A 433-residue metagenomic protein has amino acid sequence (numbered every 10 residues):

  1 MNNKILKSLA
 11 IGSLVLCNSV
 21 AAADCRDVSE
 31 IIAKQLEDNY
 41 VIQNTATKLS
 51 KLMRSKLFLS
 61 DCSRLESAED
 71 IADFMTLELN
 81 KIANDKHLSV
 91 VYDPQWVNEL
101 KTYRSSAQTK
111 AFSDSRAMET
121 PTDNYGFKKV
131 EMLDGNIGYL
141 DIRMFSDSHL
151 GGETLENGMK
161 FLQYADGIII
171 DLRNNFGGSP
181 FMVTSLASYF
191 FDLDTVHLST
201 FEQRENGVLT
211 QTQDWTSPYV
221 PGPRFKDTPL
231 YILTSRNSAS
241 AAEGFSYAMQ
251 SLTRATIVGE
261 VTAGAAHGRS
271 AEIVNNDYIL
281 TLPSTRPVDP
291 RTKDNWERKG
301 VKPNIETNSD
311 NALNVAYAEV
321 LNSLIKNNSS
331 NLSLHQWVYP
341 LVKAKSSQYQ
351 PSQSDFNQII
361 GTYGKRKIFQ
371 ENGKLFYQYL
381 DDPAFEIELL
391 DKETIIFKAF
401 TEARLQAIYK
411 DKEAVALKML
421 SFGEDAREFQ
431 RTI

Functional and structural regions predicted by a protein language model:
N2-I11: Sec-dependent signal peptide recognition, specifically the positively charged N-region followed immediately by
C17-S19: N-terminal signal peptide c-region/cleavage motif recognized by signal peptidases
A22, N331-I433: Peripheral terminal and inter-domain segments
I32, L79, L140, I170 (+3 more regions): Terminal peptide-recognition signature
Q43-D134, L334: Extended, small/polar residue-biased N-terminal targeting/export presequences and adjacent propeptide/linker tracts
P94-N98, M144-S148, N174-P180, V196-H197 (+4 more regions): Solvent-exposed loop/turn segments at secondary-structure junctions within structured extracellular/periplasmic domains
N124-G152, R291: STAS-typified acidic loop motif
G177-Y231, H267-I273, S284-P290, N295-W296 (+1 more regions): Gly/Ser/Thr-rich loop/hinge elements
